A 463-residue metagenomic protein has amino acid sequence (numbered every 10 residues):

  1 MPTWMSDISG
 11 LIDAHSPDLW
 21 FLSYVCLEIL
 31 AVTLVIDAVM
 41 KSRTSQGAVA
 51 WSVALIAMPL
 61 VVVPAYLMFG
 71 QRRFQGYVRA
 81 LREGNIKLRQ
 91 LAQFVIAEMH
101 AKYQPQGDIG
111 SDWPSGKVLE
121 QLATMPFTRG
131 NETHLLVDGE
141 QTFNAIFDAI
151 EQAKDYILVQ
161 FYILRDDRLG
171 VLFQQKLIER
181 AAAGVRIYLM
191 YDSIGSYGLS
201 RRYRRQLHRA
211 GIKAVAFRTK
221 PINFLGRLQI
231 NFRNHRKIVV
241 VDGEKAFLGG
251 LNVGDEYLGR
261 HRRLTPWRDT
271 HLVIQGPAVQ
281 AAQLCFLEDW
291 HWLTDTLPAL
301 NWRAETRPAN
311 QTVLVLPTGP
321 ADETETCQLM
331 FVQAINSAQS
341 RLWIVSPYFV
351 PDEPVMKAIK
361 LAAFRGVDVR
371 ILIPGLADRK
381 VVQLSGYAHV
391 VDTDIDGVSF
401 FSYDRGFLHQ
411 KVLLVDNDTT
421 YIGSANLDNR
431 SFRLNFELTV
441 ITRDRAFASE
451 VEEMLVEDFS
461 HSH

Functional and structural regions predicted by a protein language model:
M1-L329, Q333, S337, A377 (+5 more regions): N-terminal localization/anchoring segments of enzymes in phospholipid and broader phosphate metabolism
R205, A358-A362, A388: Short, solvent-exposed amphipathic alpha-helical segments in soluble enzyme and RNA/protein-processing domains
V345-S346, Y403, I422-G423: Thr-Gly-centered strand-to-loop micro-motif
Y348-R370, P374-G375, R379: Helical hairpin unit composed of two closely spaced alpha helices linked by a short loop
Q383-L384: Active-site-proximal loop->helix
K411: Catalytic-core elements of nucleic-acid end-processing and repair enzymes
